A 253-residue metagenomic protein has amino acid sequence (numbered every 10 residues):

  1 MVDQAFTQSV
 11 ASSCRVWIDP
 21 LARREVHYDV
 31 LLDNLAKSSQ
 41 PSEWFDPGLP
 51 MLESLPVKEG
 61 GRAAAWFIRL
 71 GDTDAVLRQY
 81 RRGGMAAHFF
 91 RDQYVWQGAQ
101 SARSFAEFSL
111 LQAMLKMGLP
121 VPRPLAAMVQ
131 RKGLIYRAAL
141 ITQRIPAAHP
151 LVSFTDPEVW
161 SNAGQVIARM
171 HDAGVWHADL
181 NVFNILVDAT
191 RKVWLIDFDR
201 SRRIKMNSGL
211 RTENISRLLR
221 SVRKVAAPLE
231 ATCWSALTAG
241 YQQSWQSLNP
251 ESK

Functional and structural regions predicted by a protein language model:
M1-L55: Juxta-kinase regulatory segment immediately upstream of eukaryotic protein kinase catalytic domains
Q40-H149, A168, D172-A173: Conserved ATP-binding subdomain of kinase catalytic cores across diverse folds
Q93-Y94, V159, R211-N214: Glycine-rich, phosphate-binding/catalytic loops in enzymes
A106, N162, R217: Charged catalytic carboxylate motif
E158-V166: Conserved alphaE helix
G174, D179, D197: Conserved catalytic-loop position in the HRD/HxD motif
L180-V187: Hydrophobic residue at the +6 position relative to the catalytic HRD Asp in the kinase catalytic loop
D188, V193-K253: C-lobe/activation-segment region of protein kinase-like
